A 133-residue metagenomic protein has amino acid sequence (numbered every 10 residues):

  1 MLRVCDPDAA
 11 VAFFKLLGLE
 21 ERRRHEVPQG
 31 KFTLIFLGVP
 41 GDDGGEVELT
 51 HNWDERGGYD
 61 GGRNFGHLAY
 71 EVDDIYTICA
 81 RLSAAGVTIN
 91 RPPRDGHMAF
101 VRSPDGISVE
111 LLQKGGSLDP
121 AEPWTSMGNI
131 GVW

Functional and structural regions predicted by a protein language model:
M1-G44: Core segments of cupin and vicinal oxygen chelate
M1-V11, F65-Y70, G115-W133: N-terminal beta-strand motif that seeds the catalytic metal site of vicinal oxygen chelate
R24-E26, T33-F36, Y76-W133: Vicinal oxygen chelate
T33, G45, G61-G66, H97: Residues that flank catalytic or metal-binding motifs in active/ligand-binding sites
P40, T50-N52, K114: Generic beta-structure capping elements
P40-G44, E55-R56, I75: Short, charged/polar surface micro-motifs in flexible loops or helix N-caps
V47-L49, F65, V109-L111: Short, structured motif recognition centered on aromatic/hydrophobic residues
D54-H67, V87: A contiguous binding-surface segment within folded domains or other stable secondary-structure elements
